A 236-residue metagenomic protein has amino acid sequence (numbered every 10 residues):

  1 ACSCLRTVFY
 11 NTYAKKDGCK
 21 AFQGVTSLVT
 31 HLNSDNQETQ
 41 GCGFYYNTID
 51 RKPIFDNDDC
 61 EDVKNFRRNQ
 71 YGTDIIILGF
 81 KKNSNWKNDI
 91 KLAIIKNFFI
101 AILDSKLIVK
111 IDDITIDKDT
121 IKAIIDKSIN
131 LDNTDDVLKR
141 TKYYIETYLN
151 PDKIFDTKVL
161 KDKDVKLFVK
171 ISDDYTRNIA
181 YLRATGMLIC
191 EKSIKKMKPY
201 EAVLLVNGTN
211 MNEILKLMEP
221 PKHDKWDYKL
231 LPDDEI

Functional and structural regions predicted by a protein language model:
A1-T115: GHKL-type ATPase core
T7, T12, T26-T30, T39 (+12 more regions): Residue-identity detector for threonine
Y13-C19, S84-W86, T115-K118, T176-R177 (+2 more regions): Short, surface-exposed beta-strand/loop "edge" segments at domain boundaries and coil↔beta transitions
K20, I124, K216-E219: Surface-exposed beta-strand edges and their flanking turn/coil or helix-capping segments
L78-K161: Glycine/threonine-rich ATP-lid/beta-loop region of ATP-binding domains
D136-I236: Charged regulatory segments coupled to nucleotide-binding catalytic modules in large multidomain enzymes
